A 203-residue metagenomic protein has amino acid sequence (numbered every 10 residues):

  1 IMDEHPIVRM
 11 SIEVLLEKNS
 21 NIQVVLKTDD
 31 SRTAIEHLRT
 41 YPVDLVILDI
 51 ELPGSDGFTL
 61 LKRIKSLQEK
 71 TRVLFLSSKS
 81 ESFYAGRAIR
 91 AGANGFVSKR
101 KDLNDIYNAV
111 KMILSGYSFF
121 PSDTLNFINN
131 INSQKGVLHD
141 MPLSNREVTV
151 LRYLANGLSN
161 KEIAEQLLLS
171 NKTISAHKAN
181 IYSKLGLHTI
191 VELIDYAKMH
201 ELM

Functional and structural regions predicted by a protein language model:
V8, P53, S77: The feature encodes the CheY-like receiver
K27-L45: Acidic, metal-coordinating helix/loop segments flanking the phosphotransfer/catalytic sites of two-component signaling
D30, D56-T59: Acidic catalytic/metal-coordinating carboxylates
D49, S77, K99: Active-site residues of response regulator receiver
F58-E69: Short amphipathic alpha-helix used as the core "switch/output" element in two-component signaling
F83-N145, T149, L202: Short, flexible helix-to-coil linker/hinge segments that flank and couple to helix-turn-helix
V137-N171: Helix-turn-helix DNA-binding segment
A179-M203: Basic, Lys/Arg-enriched C-terminal extension of HTH/homeodomain DNA-binding domains
